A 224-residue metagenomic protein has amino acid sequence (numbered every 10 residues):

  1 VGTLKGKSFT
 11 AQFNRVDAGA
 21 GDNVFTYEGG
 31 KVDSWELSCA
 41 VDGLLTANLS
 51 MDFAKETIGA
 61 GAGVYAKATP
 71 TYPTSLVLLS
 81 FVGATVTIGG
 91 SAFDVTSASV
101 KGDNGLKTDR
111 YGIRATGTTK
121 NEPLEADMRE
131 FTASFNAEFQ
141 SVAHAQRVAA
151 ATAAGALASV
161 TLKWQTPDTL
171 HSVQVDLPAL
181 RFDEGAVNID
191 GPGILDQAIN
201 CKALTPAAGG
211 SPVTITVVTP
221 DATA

Functional and structural regions predicted by a protein language model:
V1-A224: Signature of extracytoplasmic/envelope-associated structural regions
